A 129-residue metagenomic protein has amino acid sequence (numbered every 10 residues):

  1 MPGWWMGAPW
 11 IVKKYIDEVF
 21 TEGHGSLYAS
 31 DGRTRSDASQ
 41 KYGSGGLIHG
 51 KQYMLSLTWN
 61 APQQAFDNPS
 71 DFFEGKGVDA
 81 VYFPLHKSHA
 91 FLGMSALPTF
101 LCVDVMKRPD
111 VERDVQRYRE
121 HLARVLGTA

Functional and structural regions predicted by a protein language model:
M1-L85: Helix-loop-strand module that forms the ligand-binding subsite of alpha/beta enzymes
Q64-A129: Glycine-rich phosphate/pyrophosphate-binding loop and the adjoining helix
